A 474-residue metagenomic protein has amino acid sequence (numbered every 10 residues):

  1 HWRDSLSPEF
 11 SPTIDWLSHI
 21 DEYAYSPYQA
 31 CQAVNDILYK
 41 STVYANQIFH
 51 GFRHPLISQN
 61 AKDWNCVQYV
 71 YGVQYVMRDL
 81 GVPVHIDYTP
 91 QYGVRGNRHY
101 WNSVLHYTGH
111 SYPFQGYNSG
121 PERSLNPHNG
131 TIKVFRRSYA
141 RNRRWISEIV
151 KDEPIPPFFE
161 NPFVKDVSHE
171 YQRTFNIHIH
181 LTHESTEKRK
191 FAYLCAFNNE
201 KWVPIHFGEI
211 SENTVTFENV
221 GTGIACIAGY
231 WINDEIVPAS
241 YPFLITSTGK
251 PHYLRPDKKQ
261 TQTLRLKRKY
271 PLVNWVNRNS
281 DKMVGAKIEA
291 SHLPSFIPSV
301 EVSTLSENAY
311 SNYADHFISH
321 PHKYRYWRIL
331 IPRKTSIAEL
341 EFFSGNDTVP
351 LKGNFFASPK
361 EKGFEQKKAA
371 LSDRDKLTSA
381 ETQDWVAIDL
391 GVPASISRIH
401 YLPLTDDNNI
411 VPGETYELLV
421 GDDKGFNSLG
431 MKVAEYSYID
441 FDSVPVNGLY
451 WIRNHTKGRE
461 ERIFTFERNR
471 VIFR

Functional and structural regions predicted by a protein language model:
H1, Y112-H322, L390, T405: Alpha-helical and coiled-coil interaction segments, frequently adjacent to or embedded within charge-biased
H1-P27: Acidic low-complexity segments
W2, L38, I86-Q91, H106 (+4 more regions): Short, flexible loop/turn elements at secondary-structure junctions
D21-D36, N46-L56, A61-K62, V67-P156: Hydrophobic/aromatic-rich core segments of domains that either
V104-H106, L181-H183, A196, S344 (+1 more regions): Short acidic, glycine-rich loop/turn motifs
Q260-E301, E307-R474: Aromatic, loop-rich ligand-recognition surfaces of beta-strand-rich domains
